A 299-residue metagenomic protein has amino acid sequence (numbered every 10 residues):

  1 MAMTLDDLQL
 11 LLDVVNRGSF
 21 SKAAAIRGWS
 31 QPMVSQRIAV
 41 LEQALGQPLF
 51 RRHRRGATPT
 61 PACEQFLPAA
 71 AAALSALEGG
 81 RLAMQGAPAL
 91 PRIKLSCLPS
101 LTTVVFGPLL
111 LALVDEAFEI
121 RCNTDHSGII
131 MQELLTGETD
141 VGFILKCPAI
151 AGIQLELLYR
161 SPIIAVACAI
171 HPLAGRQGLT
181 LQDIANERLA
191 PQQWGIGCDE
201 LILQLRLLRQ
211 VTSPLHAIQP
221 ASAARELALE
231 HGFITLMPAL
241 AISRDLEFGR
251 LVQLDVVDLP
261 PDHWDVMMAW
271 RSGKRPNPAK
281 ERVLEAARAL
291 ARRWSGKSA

Functional and structural regions predicted by a protein language model:
L8, A44-L45, Q65-P88, V283: Alpha-helical linker/hinge and terminal dimerization helices associated with HTH transcriptional regulators
L12-S30: Short helix-boundary/capping micro-motifs
E42-P59, E78: A short LG(V/I)-centered, amphipathic sequence patch enriched for acidic residue(s) preceding the LG motif
L90-A151: Central regulatory/effector-binding core of bacterial HTH transcription factors
V105, V252-K297: A late-sequence structural motif
S127-I130, E138, I144-L145, G197-L254: Hydrophobic hinge/microswitch elements
L155-I163, A167-L189: Flexible hinge/capping segments at coil-to-helix
E187-Q210, A239, P276-K280, L284 (+1 more regions): Secondary-structure junction motif
